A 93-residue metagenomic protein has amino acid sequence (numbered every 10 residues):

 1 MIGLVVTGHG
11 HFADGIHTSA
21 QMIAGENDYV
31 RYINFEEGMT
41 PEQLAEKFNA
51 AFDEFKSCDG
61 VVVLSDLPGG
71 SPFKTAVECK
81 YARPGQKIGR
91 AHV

Functional and structural regions predicted by a protein language model:
M1-L4: Extreme N-terminal starter segment of soluble prokaryotic enzymes
F12-I16, G70-T75: Short glycine/serine/threonine-rich phosphate/pyrophosphate-binding segments that cradle anionic phosphate groups
A13, A20-I23, Y29, K47 (+1 more regions): Conserved mixed alpha/beta catalytic, RNA-binding, or beta-rich assembly cores of soluble enzyme, regulatory
S19-A24, N49, E78-Y81: Short, solvent-exposed amphipathic alpha-helical segments in soluble enzyme and RNA/protein-processing domains
D28, Y32, E36-A51: N-terminal beta-loop-helix "entrance" segment that forms/cooperates in small-molecule cofactor or anionic ligand
P72-P84: Short Gly/Thr/Asp-enriched flexible loops that form oxyanion-binding sites at enzyme active sites
A91-V93: Conserved small/polar residues in nucleotide/adenosyl-binding loops
